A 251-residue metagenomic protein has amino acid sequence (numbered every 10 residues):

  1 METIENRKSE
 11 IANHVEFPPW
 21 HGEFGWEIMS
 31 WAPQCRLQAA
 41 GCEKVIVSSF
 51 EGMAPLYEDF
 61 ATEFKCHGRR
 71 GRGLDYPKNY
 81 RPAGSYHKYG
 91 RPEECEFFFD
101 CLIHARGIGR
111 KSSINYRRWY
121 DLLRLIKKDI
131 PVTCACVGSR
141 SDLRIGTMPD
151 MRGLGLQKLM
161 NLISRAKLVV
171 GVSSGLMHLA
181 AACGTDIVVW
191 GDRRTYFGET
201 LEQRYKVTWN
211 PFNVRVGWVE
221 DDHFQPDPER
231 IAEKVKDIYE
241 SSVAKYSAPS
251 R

Functional and structural regions predicted by a protein language model:
M1-N13, K245-A248: Short, basic, low-complexity termini and linkers enriched in Ser/Thr/Gly/Pro that act as targeting/leader peptides
H14-E16, L168: Structural motif
P19-L102: Secretory-pathway glycan-assembly enzymes, especially type II membrane glycosyltransferases that use nucleotide-sugar
S48-F50, V137, V172, W190-R193: Generic beta-sheet signal
F50, D100-L156, V219: Catalytic donor nucleotide-activated moiety binding site of glycosyltransferases and closely related
I126, N161-L162, H178-A181: Hydrophobic/aromatic ligand-binding patch that stacks against planar heteroaromatic rings of cofactors or nucleotides
R144-L176: Donor nucleotide-activated moiety binding/catalytic core segment of transferases that use nucleotide-activated donors
A181-Y246: Nucleotide-sugar donor-binding patch of glycosyltransferase catalytic domains
